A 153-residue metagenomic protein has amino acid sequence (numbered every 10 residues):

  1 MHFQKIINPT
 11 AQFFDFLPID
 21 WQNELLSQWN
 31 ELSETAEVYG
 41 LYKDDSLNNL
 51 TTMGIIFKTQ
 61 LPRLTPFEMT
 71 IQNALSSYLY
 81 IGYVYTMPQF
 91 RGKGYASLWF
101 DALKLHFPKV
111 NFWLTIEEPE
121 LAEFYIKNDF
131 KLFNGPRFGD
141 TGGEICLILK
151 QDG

Functional and structural regions predicted by a protein language model:
M1-Q12, G153: Conserved N-terminal entry element of GNAT/NAT acetyltransferase domains
T10-E24: Short, positively charged
D20, L26-Y83, R91, F138-E144: Conserved acyl-donor/pantetheine-binding loop and adjacent beta-alpha core of acyl/acetyltransferases and related
F57, I148-G153: Short beta-strand-to-coil "C-cap" segments at the C-terminal boundary of structured domains/repeats, marking
Y83-V84, L114: Extended, folded domain segments that form the structural surfaces/walls around functional sites
T86, G92-L105: Conserved acetyl-CoA-binding loop-helix of GNAT-fold acetyltransferases
L105-E118: Conserved GNAT acetyl-CoA-binding A-motif
E118-G142: Conserved active-site alpha-helix within GNAT-family acetyltransferase domains
